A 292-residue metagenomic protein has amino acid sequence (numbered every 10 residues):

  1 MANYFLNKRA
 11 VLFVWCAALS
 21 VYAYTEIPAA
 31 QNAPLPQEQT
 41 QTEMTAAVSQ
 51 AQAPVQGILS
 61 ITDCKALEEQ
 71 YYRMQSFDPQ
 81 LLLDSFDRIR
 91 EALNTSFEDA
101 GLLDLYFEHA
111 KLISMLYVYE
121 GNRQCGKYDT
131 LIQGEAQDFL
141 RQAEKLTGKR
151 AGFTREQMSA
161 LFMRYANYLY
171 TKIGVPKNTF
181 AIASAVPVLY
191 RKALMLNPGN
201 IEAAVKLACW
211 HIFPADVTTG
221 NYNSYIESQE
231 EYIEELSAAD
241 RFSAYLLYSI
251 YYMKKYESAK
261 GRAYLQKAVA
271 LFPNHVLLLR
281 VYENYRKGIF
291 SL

Functional and structural regions predicted by a protein language model:
M1-L6: N-terminal secretory signal peptides that target proteins for export/translocation
F13-S20: Bacterial N-terminal signal peptides
A23-M115, Y119-R123: N-terminal leader/linker segments that initiate helical-solenoid repeat arrays
Q56-Y72, E98-R123, T154-G174, G199-A215 (+1 more regions): Amphipathic alpha-helical repeat scaffolds of TPR domains
M74-R90, C125-K145, T179-P187, T218-S228: Helix-turn-helix repeat elements of alpha-solenoid scaffolds
F97, P198, S237-A239, P273: Short coil turns that delineate tetratricopeptide repeat
F242-I250, K254-L292: Terminal, low-structured helical/coil segments at or just beyond the last alpha-helical repeat
